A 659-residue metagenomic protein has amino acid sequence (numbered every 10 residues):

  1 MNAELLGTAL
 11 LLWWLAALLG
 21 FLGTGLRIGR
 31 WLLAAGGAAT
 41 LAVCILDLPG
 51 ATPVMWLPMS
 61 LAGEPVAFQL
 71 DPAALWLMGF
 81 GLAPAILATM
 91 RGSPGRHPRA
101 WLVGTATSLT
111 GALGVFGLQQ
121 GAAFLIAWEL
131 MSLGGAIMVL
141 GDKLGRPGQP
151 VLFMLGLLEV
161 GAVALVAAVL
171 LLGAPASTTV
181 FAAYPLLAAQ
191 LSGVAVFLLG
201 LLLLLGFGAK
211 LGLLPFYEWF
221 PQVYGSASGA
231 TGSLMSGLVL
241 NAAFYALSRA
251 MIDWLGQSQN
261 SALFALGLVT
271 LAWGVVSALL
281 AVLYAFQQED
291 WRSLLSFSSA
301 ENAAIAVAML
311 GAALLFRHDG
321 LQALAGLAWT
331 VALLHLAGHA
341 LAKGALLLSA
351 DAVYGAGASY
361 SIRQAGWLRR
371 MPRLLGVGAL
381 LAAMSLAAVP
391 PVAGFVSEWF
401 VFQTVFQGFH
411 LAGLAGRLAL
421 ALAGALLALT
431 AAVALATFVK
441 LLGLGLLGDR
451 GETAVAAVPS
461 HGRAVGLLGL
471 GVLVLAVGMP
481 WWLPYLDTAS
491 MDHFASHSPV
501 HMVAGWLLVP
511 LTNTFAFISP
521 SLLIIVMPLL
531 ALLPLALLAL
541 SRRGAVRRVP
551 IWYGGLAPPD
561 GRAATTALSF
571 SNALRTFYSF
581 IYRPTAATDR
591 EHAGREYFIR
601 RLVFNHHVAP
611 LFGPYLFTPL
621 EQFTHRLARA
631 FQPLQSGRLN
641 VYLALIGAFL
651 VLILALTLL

Functional and structural regions predicted by a protein language model:
N2-T8, W14-A106, T178-A188, V546-Y553 (+1 more regions): Transmembrane helix-loop-helix hairpins at membrane boundaries of multipass inner-membrane proteins
L5-L22, L33-D47, M78-S93, S108-A112 (+6 more regions): Central hydrophobic cores of alpha-helical transmembrane segments in multi-pass inner-membrane proteins across all
I28, V103-L198, A209, F244 (+2 more regions): Alpha-helical multi-pass transmembrane bundles of energy-transducing inner-membrane proteins
P53-A62, A182-L187, F400-L414, W482-F515: Membrane-interfacial helical/loop segments at transmembrane boundaries in membrane proteins
M59, P150, L203-L268, W291-A306 (+4 more regions): Short helix-boundary/re-entrant hairpin motifs in multi-pass inner-membrane proteins
S60-W76, L187-G200, A265, A332-A337 (+2 more regions): Short aromatic-rich membrane-water interface segments that cap or initiate transmembrane helices in multi-pass membrane
L214, K343-L347, L420-A457, I518 (+1 more regions): Predominantly late transmembrane helices and immediately cytosolic-facing juxtamembrane segments
W482-I525, L537-L659: Aromatic-capped, Gly/Pro-kinked transmembrane alpha-helices
